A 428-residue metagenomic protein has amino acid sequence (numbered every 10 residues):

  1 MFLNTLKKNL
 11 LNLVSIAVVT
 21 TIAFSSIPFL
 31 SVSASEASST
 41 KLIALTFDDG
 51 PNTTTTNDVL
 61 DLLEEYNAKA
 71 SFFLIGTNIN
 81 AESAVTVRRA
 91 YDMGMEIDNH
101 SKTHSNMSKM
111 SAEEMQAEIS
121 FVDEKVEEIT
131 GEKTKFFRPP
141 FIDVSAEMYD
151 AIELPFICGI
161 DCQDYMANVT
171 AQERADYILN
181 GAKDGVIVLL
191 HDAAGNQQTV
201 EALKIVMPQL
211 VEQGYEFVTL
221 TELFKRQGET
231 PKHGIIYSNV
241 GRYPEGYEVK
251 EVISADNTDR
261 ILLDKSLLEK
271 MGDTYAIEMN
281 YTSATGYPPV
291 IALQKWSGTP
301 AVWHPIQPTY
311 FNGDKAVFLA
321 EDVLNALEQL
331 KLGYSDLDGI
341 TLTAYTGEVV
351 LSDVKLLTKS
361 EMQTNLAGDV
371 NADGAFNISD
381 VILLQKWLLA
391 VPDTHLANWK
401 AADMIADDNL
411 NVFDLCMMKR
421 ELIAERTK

Functional and structural regions predicted by a protein language model:
F2-T46, P51-N67, A81-V87, I205-Y243 (+1 more regions): N-terminal pre-catalytic segment of deacetylase/amide-hydrolase enzymes
A23, I27-P28, S360-K428: Cellulosome-associated attachment modules in secreted, modular CAZymes
S31-A37, F224-D256, K355-D369, T427-K428: Low-complexity, Pro/Thr/Ser/Gly/Ala-rich linker/spacer regions in secreted, extracellular modular proteins
S35-S108, E114-M115, F121, K125-E128 (+1 more regions): Active-site beta->alpha N-cap acidic-glycine motif
K41-I43, K69, E248-S266, V370-A372 (+1 more regions): Extracytoplasmic/periplasm-facing segments of secreted or lipoprotein envelope proteins
D49-P51, L74-N78, S101, F141 (+9 more regions): A mature extracytoplasmic/lumenal domain signature
D58, A81, D92, K102-E216 (+1 more regions): Catalytic domains of cell-wall/extracellular-matrix polysaccharide-remodeling enzymes, centered on de-N-acetylation
G246-D336, A344-K359: Extracellular ligand-binding interfaces
